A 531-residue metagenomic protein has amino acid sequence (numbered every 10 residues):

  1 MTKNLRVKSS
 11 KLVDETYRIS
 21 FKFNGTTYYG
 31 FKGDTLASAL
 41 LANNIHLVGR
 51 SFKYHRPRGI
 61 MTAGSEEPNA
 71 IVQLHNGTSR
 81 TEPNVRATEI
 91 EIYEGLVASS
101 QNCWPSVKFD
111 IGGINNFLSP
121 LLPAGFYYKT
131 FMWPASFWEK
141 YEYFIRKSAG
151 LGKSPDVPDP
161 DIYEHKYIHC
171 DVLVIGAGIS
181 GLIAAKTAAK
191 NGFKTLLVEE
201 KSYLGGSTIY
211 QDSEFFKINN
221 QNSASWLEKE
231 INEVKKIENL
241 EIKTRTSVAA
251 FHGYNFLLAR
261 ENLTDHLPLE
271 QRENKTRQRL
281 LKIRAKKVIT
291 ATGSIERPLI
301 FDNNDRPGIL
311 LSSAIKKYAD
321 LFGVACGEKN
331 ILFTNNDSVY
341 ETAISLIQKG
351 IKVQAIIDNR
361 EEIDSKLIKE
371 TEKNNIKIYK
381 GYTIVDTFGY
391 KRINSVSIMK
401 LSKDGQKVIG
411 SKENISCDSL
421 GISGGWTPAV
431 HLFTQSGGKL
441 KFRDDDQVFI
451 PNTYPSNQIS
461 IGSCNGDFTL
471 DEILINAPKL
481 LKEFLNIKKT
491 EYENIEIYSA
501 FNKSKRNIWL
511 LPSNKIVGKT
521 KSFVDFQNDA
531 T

Functional and structural regions predicted by a protein language model:
T2-T531: Residues forming the flavin
